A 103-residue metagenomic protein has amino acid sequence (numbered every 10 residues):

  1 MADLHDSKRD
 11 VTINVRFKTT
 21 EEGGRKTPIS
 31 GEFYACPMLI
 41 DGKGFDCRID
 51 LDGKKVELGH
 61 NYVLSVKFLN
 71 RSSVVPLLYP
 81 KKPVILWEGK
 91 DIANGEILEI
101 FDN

Functional and structural regions predicted by a protein language model:
M1-N103: C-terminal effector/interaction modules appended to NTPase cores
